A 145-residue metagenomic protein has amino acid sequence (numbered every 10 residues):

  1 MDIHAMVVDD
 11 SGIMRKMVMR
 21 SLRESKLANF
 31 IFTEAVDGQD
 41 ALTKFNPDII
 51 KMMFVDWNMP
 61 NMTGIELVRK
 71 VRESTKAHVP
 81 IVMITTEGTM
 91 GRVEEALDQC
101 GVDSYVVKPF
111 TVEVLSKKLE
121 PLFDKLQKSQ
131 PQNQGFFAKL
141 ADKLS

Functional and structural regions predicted by a protein language model:
G12-T33, C100: Two-component/phosphorelay signaling modules centered on CheY-like receiver
E34-T43, G64: Helix N-cap/capping motif at the beta->alpha junctions
T43, I65-A77: Short amphipathic alpha-helix used as the core "switch/output" element in two-component signaling
D56, T85: Active-site residues of response regulator receiver
M59: Receiver (REC) domain active-site loop signature in two-component systems and cognate sites in sensor histidine kinases
E66, G88-S104: Alpha4 helix (beta4-alpha4-beta5 surface) of REC/receiver domains from two-component response regulators
F110-L119: C-terminal output helix
D124-S145: CheY-like receiver
